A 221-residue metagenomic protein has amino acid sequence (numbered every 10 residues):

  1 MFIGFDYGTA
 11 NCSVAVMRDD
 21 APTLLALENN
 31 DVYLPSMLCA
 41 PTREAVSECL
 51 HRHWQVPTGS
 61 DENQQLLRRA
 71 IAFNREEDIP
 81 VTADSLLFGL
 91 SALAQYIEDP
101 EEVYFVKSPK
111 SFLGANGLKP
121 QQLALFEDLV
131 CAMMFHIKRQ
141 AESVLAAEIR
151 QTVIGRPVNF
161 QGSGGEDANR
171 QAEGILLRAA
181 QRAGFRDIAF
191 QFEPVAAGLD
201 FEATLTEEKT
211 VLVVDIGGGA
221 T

Functional and structural regions predicted by a protein language model:
M1-I3: Extreme N-terminal starter segment of soluble prokaryotic enzymes
F5-N11, P157, V213-T221: A short acidic Gly-Thr/Ser loop motif
A10, R150, R186: Short acidic/polar active-site loop segments enriched in Thr and Asp
N11, Q161-S163, A197-L199, A220-T221: Flexible loop/turn segments at secondary-structure boundaries
C12-V16, S36-A40, T221: Short beta-strand scaffold segments in enzyme catalytic cores
D20, L27-L177, Q181: Phosphate-binding loop and its immediate beta->loop->alpha context in nucleotide/phosphate-handling enzymes
E148-I149, E207-E208, G219: Short loop/turn elements that form and flank the Walker-type P-loop nucleotide-binding site in RecA-like NTPase cores
F185-I216: Conserved phosphate-binding catalytic cores of ATP/NTP-utilizing and phosphoryl-transfer enzymes
